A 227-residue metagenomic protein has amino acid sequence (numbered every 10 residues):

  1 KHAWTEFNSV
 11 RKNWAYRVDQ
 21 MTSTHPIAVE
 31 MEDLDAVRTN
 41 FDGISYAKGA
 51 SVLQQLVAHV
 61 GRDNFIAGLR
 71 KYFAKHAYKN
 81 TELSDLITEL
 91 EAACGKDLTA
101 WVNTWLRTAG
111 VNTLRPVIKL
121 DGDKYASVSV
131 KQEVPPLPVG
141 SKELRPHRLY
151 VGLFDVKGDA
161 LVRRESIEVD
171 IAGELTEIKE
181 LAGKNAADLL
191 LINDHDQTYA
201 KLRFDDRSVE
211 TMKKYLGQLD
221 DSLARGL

Functional and structural regions predicted by a protein language model:
K1-G140: Hydrophobic alpha-helical and helix-loop surface patches within well-folded domains that function as non-catalytic
N13, G43, D123-S129, S141-E143 (+2 more regions): Long, ordered, helix-rich scaffold segments
D33, E82, G173, D205 (+1 more regions): Alpha-helix initiation/capping motif
A50, Y150-G152, M212-Y215: Short, surface-exposed linear patches
K75-T81, E91-A93, L161-E174, Q197-F204: Short, exposed beta-strand "edge-strand" segments with a Pro/Gly-rich flavor and a Y/T-containing core
L98-W101, V111-N193: Beta-strand-rich binding/interaction modules
